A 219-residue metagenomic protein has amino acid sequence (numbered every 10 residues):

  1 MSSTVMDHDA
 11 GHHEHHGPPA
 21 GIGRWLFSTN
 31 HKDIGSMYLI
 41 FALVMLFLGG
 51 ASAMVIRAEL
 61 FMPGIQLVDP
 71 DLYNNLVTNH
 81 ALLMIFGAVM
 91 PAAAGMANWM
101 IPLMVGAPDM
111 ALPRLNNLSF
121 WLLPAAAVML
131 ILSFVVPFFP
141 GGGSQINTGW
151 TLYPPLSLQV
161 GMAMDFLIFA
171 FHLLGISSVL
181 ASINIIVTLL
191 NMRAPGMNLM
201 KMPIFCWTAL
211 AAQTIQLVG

Functional and structural regions predicted by a protein language model:
M1-G219: ...captures the hydrophobic TM-helix bundle architecture rather than a specific catalytic motif, and can also fire on
